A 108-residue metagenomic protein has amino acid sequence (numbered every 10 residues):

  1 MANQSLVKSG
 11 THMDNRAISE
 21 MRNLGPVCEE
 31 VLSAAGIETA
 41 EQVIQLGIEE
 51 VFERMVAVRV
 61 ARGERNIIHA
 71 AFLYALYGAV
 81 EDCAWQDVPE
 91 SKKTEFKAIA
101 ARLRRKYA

Functional and structural regions predicted by a protein language model:
A2-R22, P26-A108: C-terminal extensions
